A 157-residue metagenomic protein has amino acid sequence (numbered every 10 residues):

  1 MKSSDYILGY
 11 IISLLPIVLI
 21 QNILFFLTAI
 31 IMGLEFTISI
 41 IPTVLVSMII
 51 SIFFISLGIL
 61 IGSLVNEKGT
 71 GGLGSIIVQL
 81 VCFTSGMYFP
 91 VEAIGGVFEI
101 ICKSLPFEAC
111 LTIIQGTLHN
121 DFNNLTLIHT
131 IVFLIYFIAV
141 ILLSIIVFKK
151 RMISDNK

Functional and structural regions predicted by a protein language model:
S3, I7-G72, Q79, H129-T130 (+1 more regions): Alpha-helical transmembrane segments and their short interhelical loops
P16-I20, H119, I146: N-terminal hydrophobic signal/anchor transmembrane helix of membrane proteins
I23, L27, S56, F89-G96 (+2 more regions): Transmembrane alpha-helix boundary/anchor motif
A29-I30, I59-S63, G86, I100-K103 (+2 more regions): Transmembrane helix-loop junction
V65-S104, E108: Transmembrane helix segments
L105-D121: Short, membrane-exposed interhelical loops at transmembrane-helix boundaries
L118, V132-K157: Junction motif at the cytosolic side of a transmembrane helix
